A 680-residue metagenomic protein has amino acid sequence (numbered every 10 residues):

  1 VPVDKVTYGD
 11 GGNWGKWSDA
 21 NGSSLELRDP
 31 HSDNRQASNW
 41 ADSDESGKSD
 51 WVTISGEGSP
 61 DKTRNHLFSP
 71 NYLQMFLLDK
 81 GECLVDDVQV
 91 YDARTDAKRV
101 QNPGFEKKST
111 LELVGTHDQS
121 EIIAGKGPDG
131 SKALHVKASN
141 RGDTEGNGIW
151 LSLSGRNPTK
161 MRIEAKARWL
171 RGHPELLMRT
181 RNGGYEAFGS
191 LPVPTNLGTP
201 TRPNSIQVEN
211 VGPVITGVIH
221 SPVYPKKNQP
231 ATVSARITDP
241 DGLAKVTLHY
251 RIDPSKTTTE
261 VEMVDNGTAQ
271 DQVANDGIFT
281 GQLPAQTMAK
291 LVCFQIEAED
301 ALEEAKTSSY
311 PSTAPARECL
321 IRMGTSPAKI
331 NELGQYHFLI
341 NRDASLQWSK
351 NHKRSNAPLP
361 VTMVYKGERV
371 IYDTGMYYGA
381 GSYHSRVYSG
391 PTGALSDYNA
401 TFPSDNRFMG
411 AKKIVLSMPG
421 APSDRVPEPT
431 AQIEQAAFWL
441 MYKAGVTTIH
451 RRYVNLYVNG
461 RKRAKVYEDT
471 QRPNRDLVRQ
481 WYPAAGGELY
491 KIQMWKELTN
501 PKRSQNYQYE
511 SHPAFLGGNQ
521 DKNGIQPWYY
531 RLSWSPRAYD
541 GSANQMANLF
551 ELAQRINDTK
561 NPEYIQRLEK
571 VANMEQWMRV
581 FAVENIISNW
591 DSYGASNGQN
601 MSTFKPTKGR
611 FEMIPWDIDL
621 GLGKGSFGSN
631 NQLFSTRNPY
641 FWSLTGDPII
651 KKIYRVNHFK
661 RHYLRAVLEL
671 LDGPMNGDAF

Functional and structural regions predicted by a protein language model:
V1, N71-L77, V292-D300: Short, aromatic- and glycine-rich surface loops/edge beta-strands on solvent-exposed regions
V1-S46: Conserved beta-structured recognition patch
V3, P70, V85, V100-N102 (+3 more regions): Hydrophobic residues on conserved beta-strands that form the core of alpha/beta folds
E26, E57, F76, Q89 (+9 more regions): Residue-level recognition of well-ordered beta-strand positions that form the cores of beta-sheet-rich folds across
H31, Y91-R94, N182-G184, I252-K256 (+4 more regions): Solvent-exposed strand-loop boundary residues in beta-sheet-rich modules
D44-N210: Extracellular and organelle-lumenal recognition/adhesion modules and their flexible linkers in secreted
G47, L191-Y365: Glycan-association/targeting regions that enable binding to alpha-glucans and other polysaccharides
I206-E209, P225, A289-K290, L302-F680: Phosphate/dinucleotide-binding and metal-coordinating scaffold of catalytic cores in nucleotide-dependent enzymes
